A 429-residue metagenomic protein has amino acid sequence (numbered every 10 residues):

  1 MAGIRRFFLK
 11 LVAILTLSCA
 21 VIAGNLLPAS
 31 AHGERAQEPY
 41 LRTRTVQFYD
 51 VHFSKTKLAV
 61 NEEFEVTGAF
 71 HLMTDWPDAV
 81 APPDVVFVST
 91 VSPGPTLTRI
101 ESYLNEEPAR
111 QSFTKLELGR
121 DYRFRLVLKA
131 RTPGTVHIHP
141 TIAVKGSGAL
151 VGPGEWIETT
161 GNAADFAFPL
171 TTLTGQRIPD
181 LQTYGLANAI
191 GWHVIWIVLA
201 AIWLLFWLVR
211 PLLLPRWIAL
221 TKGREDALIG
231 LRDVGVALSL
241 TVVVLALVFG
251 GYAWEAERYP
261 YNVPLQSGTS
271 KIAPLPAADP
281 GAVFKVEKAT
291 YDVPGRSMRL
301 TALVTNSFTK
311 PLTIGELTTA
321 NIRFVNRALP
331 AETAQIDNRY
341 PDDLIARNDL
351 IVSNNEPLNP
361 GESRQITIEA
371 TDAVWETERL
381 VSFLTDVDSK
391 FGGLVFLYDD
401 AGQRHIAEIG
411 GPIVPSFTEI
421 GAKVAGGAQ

Functional and structural regions predicted by a protein language model:
C19-A29: C-terminal segment of classical bacterial N-terminal signal peptides
A36-F64, A277-V286: N-terminal edge beta-strand
V46-Y49, G94-Q111, T333-V352: Short beta-strand and strand-turn-strand segments in soluble, beta-rich domains
L58-G154: Membrane-proximal low-complexity regions enriched in glycine and acidic/polar residues
I157-V194: Short, aromatic-rich amphipathic segments at membrane interfaces that lie adjacent to a transmembrane helix or signal
L199-S239: Juxtamembrane interface at the cytosolic side of transmembrane helices
L228-E257: Internal/C-terminal transmembrane anchor helices
A256-Q429: C-terminal soluble domains/tails of integral membrane proteins
